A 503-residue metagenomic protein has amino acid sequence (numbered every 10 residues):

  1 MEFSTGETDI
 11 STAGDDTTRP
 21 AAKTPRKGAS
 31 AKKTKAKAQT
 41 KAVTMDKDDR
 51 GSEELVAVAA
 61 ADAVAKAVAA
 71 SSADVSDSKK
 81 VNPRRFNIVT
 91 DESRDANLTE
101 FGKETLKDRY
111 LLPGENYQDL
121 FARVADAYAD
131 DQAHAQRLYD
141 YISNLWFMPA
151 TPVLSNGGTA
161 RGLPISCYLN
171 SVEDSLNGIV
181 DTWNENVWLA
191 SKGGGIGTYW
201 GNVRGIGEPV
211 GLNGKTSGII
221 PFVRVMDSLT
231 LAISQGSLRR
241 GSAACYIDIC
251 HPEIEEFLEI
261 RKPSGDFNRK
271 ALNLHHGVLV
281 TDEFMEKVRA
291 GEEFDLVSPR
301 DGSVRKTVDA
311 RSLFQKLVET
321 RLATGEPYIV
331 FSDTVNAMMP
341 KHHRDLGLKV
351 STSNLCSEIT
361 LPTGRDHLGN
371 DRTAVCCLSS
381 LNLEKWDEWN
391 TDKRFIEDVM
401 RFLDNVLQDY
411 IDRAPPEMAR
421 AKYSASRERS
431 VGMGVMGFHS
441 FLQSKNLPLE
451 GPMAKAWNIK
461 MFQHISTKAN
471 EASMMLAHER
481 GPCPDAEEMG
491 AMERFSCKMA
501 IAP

Functional and structural regions predicted by a protein language model:
E2-P503: Extended catalytic cores of very large enzyme megasubunits
